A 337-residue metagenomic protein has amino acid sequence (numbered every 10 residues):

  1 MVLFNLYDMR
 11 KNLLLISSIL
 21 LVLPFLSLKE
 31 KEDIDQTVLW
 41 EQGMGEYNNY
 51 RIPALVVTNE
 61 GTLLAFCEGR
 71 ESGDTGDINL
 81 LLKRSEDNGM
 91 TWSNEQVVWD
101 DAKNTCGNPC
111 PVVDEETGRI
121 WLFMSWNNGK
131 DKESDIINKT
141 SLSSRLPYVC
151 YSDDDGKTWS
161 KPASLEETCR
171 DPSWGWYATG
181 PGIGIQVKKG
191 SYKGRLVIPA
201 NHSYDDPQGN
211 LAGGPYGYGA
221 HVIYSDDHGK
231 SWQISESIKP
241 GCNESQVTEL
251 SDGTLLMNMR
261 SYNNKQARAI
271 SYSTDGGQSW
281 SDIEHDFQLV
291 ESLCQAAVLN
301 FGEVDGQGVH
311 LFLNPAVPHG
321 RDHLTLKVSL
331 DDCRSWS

Functional and structural regions predicted by a protein language model:
M1-F4, V22-F25, I223: Disordered, low-complexity tails and leader-like regions
V2-N12: Positively charged n-region of N-terminal signal peptides that target proteins for export
N12-V22: Sec-dependent N-terminal signal peptides
L21-D33: Bacterial Sec-dependent signal peptides at the C-terminal "C-region" and cleavage site
K31-S337: Asp-box/BNR beta-propeller blade signature and adjacent active/binding-site loops in extracellular glycan-interacting
